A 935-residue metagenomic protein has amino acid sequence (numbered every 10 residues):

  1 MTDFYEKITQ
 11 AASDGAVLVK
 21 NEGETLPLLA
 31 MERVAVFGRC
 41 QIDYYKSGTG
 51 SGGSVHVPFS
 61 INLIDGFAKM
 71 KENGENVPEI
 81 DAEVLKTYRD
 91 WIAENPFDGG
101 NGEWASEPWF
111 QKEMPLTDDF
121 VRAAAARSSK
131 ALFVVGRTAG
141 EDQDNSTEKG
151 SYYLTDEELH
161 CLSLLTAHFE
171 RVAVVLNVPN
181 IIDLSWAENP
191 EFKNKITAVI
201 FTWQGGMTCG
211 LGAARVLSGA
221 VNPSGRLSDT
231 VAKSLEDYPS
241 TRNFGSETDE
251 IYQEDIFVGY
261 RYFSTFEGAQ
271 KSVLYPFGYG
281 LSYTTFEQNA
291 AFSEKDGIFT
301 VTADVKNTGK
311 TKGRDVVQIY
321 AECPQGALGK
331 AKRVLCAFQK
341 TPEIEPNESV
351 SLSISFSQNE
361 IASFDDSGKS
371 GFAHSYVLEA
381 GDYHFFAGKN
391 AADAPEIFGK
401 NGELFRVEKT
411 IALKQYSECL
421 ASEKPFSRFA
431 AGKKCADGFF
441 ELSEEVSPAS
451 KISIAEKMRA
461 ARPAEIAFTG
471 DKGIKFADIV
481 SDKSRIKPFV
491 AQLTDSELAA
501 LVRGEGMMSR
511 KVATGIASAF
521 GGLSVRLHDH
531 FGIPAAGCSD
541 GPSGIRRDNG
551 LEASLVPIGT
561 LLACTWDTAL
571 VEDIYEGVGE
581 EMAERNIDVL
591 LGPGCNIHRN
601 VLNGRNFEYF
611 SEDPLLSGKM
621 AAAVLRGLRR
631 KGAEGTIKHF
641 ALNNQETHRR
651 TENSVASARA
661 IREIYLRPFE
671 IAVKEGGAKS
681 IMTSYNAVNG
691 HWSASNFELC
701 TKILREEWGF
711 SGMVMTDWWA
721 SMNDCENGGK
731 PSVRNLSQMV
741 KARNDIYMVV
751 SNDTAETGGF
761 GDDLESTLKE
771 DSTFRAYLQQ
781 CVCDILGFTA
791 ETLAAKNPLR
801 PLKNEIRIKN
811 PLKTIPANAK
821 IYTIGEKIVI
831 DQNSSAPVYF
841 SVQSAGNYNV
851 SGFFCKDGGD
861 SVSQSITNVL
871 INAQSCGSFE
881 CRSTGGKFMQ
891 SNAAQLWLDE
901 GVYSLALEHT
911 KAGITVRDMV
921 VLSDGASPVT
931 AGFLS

Functional and structural regions predicted by a protein language model:
M1-D393, E418-G852, I866-S935: Glycoside hydrolase catalytic-domain context in secreted enzymes
D393-L420: Short beta-strand elements
V862-Q864: Acidic, Ser/Thr/Pro-rich low-complexity intrinsically disordered segments
